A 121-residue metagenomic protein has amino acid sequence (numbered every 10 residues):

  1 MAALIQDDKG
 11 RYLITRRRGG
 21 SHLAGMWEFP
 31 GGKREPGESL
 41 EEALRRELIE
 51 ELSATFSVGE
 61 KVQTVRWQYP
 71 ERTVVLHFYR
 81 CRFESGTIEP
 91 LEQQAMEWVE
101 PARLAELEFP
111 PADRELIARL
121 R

Functional and structural regions predicted by a protein language model:
M1-Y12, K33: Conserved N-terminal beta-strand and adjoining loop/helix that marks the start of the Nudix/MutT-like hydrolase domain
A2, V74-F78, D113: Short hydrophobic/aromatic beta-strand or adjacent loop that forms the aromatic wall/cage of a ligand/substrate-binding
A3, I14, A43-L48, K61 (+2 more regions): Hydrophobic packing within well-folded, soluble alpha/beta domains
D7, T55-S57, T64-I88, A95-E97 (+1 more regions): Active-site-adjacent beta-strand/loop module that shapes the phosphate/pyrophosphate-binding cleft
H22-M26: A conserved beta-turn-beta hairpin within the catalytic core of GNAT-like acetyltransferases that forms part
F29-K61, E100: The catalytic Nudix box helix
A112-R121: Charged phosphate-binding loop/patch that engages nucleotide di/tri-phosphates or the phosphate backbone of nucleic
